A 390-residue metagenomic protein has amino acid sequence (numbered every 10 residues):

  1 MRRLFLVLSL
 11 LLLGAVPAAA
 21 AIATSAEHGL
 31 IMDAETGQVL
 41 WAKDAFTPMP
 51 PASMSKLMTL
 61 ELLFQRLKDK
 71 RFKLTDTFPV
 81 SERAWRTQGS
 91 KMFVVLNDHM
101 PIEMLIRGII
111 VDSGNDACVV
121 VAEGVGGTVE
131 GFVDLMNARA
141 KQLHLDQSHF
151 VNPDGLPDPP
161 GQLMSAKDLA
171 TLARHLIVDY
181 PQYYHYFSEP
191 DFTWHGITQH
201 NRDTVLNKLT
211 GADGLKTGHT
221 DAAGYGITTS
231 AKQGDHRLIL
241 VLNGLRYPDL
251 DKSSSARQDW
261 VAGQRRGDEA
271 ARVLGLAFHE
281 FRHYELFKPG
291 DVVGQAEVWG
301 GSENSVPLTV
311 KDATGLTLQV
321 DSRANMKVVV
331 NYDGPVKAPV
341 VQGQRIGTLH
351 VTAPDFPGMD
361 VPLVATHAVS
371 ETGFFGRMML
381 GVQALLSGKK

Functional and structural regions predicted by a protein language model:
M1-L4: Positively charged n-region of N-terminal signal peptides that target proteins for export
L6-A15: Bacterial N-terminal signal peptides
L10, A19, W41, K68-K70 (+4 more regions): Generic marker of residues within folded, mature protein domains
A15-A21, H350, V364: Bacterial Sec-dependent signal peptides at the C-terminal "C-region" and cleavage site
A19-Y180, F192-H195: Active-site-adjacent loops and short helices of periplasmic peptidoglycan-processing enzymes
H149, P157-K390: Domain-terminus/edge residues, biased toward the C-terminal soluble/receptor-binding domains of extracytoplasmic
